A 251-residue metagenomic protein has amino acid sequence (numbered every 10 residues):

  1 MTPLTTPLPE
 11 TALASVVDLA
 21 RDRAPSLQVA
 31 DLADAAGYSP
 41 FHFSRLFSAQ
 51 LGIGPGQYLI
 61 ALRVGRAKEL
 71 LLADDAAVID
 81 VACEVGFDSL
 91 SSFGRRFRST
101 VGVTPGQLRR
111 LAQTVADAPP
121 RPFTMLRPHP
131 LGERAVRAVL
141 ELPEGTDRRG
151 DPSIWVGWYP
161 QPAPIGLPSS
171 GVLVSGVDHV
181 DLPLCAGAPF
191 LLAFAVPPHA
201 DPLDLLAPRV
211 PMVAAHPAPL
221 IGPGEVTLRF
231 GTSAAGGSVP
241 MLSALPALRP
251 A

Functional and structural regions predicted by a protein language model:
M1-T11, S15-D18, R98-D147, S169-G171: …primarily DNA-binding HTH/wHTH and HhH modules…
V17-R21, S26, Q50-E84, V115-P128: Terminal helix-turn-helix DNA-binding modules in bacterial transcription factors
D31-Y38, G52, D75, G86-D88: Central "turn" residue of the DNA-binding helix-turn-helix
E144-P162: Short, ordered, surface-exposed loop/turn motifs in non-cytosolic proteins
S175-C185, L228: Exposed aromatic-hydrophobic patches
A186-P198: A short, solvent-exposed beta-strand micro-motif common in secreted/extracellular proteins
P198-A235: Structured interaction patches on ligand/partner-binding surfaces of diverse proteins
